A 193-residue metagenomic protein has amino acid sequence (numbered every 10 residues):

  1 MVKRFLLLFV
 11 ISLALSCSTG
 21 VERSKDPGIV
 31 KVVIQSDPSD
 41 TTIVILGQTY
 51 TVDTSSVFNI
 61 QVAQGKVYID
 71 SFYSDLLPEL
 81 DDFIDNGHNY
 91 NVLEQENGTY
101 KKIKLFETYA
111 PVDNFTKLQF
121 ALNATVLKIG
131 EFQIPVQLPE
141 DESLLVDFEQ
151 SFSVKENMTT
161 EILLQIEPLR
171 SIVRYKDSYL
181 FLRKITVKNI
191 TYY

Functional and structural regions predicted by a protein language model:
V2-L8: Sec-dependent signal peptide recognition, specifically the positively charged N-region followed immediately by
L13-S16: C-terminal motif of bacterial Sec signal peptides marking the signal peptidase cleavage site
S18-Y193: A short, solvent-exposed, low-complexity linear motif enriched for acidic/polar residues with Pro/Gly/Ser/Thr
